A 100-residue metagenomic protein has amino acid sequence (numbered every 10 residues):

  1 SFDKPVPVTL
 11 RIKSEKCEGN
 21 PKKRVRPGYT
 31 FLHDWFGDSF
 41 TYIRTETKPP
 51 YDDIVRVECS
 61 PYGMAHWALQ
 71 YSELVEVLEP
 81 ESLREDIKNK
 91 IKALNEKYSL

Functional and structural regions predicted by a protein language model:
S1-L100: Polybasic (Lys/Arg-rich)
